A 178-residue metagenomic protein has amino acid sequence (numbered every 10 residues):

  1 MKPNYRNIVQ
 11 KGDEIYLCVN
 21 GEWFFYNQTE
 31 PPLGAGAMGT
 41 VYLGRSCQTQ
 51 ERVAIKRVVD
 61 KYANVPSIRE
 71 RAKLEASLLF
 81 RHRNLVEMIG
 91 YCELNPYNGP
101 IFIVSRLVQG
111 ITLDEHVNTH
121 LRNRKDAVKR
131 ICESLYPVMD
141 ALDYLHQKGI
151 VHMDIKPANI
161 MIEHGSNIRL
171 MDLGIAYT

Functional and structural regions predicted by a protein language model:
E30-G36, V41: Protein kinase glycine-rich loop
K56-D60: Conserved beta3-strand ATP-binding lysine motif
E87-I101: Short beta-strand micro-motifs within the conserved protein kinase catalytic domain, predominantly in the N-lobe
N98-T112: Conserved short submotifs of the Hanks-type protein kinase catalytic core that shape the nucleotide-binding pocket
L113-K125: AlphaC helix of the protein kinase catalytic domain
S134-L135: Activation segment signature within eukaryotic-like protein kinase domains
H146-I162: Catalytic-loop of the protein kinase fold
